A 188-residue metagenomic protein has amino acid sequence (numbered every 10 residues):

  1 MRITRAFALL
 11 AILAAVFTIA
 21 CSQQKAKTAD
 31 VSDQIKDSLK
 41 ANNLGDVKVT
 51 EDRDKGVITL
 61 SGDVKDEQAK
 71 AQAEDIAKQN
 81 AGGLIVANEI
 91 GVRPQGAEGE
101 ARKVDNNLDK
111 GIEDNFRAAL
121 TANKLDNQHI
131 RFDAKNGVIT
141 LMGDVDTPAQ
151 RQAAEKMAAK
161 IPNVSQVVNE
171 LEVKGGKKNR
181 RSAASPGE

Functional and structural regions predicted by a protein language model:
R2-E188: N-terminal targeting leaders
